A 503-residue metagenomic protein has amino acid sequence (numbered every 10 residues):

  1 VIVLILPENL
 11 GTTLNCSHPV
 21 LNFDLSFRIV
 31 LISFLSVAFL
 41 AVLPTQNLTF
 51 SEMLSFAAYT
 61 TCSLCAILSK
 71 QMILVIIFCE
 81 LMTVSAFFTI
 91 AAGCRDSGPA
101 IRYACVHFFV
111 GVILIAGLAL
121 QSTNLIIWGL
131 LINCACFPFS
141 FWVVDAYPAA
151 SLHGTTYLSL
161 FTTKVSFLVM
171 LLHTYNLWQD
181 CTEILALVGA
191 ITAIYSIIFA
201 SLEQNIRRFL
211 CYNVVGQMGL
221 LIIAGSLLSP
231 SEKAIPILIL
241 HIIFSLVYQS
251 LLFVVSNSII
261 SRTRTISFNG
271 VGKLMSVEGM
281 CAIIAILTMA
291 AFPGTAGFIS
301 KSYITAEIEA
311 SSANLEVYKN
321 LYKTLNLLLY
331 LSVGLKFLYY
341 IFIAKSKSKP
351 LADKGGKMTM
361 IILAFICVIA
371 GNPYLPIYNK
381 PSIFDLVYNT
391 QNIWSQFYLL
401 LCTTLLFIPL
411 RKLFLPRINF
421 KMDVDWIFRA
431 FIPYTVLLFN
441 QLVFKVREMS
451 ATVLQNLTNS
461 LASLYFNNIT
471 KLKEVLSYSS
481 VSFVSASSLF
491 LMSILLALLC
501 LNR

Functional and structural regions predicted by a protein language model:
V1-L54, W426, A430-L437, Q441: Transmembrane helix-loop-helix hairpins at membrane boundaries of multipass inner-membrane proteins
V1-P7, L54-C136, F141, L152-L160 (+1 more regions): Alpha-helical multi-pass transmembrane bundles of energy-transducing inner-membrane proteins
I5-T13, V75, A291-E309, I369-D385: Membrane-helix interface motif
G11, L43, P99, N124-A190 (+4 more regions): Short helix-boundary/re-entrant hairpin motifs in multi-pass inner-membrane proteins
C16-V30, E309-Y322, Y388-Q391: Short aromatic-rich membrane-water interface segments that cap or initiate transmembrane helices in multi-pass membrane
L221-S229, K233, K301-N320: Interfacial segments of multi-pass membrane proteins
I242, L246-N257, E316-G356, L400-K421: Predominantly late transmembrane helices and immediately cytosolic-facing juxtamembrane segments
Y378-Q391, L413-R503: Aromatic-capped, Gly/Pro-kinked transmembrane alpha-helices
